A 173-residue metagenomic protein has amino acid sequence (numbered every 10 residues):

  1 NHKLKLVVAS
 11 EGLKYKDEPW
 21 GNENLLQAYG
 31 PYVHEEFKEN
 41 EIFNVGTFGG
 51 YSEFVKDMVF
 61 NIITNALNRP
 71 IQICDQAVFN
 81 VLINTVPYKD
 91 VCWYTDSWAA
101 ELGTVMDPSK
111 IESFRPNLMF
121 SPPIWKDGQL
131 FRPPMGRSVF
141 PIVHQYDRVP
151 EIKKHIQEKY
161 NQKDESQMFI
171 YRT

Functional and structural regions predicted by a protein language model:
N1-E36: Conserved donor-nucleotide/metal-binding helix-loop-beta segment in metal-dependent transferases, i.e., the alpha-helix
H2-K5, T85-W93, D164-Y171: Structural alpha-beta junctions
K3, G30, E35, G128 (+1 more regions): Short, flexible coil/linker elements and helix-boundary hinge sites characteristic of intrinsically disordered
L4-L6, P116-F120, P141, M168-Y171: Hydrophobic transmembrane signal anchors and adjacent membrane-proximal interface regions, especially in viral
L25-G30, A66-P70, N161-Q167: Short, low-complexity, polar/charged sequence segments that are solvent-exposed and flexible
P31-E36, Q72-D75, Q167-R172: Glycine-rich loops and low-complexity Gly/Arg-rich segments that provide flexible linkers or classic glycine-based
F37-H155: Catalytic core and acceptor-binding pocket of nucleotide-sugar-dependent glycosyltransferases
E151-T173: Juxtamembrane luminal stem/stalk of type II transmembrane Golgi/ER carbohydrate-processing enzymes
